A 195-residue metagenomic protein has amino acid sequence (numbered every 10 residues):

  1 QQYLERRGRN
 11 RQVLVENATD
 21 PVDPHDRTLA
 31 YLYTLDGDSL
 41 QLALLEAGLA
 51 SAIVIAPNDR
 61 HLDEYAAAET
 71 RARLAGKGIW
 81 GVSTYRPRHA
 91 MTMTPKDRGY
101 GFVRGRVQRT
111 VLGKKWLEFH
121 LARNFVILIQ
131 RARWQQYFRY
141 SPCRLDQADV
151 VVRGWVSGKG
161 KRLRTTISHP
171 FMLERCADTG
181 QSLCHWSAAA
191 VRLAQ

Functional and structural regions predicted by a protein language model:
Q1-Q195: Small beta-barrel nucleic-acid-binding modules, primarily SNase/OB-fold domains and secondarily Tudor-like barrels
